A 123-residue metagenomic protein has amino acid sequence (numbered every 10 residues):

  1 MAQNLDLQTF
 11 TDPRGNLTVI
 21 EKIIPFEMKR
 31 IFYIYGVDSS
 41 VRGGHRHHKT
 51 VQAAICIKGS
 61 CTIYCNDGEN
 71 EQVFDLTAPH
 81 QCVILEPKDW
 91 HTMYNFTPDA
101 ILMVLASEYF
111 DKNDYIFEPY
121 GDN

Functional and structural regions predicted by a protein language model:
M1-V83, P98-S107, D111-Y120: Non-catalytic, conserved peripheral segments adjacent to functional cores
L85-K88: Short beta-strand-centered segments at strand-helix junctions
H91: Surface-exposed, Lys/Arg-rich phosphate-binding patches that contact polyanionic backbones
Y94-N95: Asparagine-centered strand-capping/turn motif at beta-strand->loop junctions
